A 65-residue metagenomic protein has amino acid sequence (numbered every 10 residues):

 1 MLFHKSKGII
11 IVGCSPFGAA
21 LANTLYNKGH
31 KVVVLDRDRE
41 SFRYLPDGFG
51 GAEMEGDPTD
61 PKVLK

Functional and structural regions predicted by a protein language model:
M1-K65: Cytosolic regulatory regions of ion transport systems
